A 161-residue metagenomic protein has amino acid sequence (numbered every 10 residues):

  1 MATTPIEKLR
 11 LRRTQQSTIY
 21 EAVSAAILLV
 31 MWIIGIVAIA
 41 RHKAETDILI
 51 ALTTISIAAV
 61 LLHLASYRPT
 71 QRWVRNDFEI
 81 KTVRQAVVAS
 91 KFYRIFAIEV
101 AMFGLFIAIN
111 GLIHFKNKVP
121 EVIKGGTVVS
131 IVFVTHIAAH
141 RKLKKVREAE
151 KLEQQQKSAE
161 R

Functional and structural regions predicted by a protein language model:
M1-I19, Q154-R161: N-terminal juxtamembrane cytosolic/stromal segments of multi-pass membrane proteins
I6-R10, R75-F92, A159-E160: Short membrane-interface loop/juxtamembrane segments of multi-pass integral membrane proteins
L11-A26, D47-L49: Alpha-helical transmembrane segments and their helix-start/interface "positive-inside/aromatic belt" motifs in integral
T18-L28, L61-L64, A89-A101: Select subsegments of transmembrane alpha-helices in polytopic membrane proteins, especially boundary-proximal
V30-I39, I98-V119: Alpha-helical transmembrane segments and their membrane-interface junctions in multi-pass membrane proteins
A44-L61, K124-I131: Alpha-helical transmembrane segments
I57-D77, H136-V146: Membrane-water interface of transmembrane alpha-helices
P120-S158: Alpha-helical transmembrane segments and their immediate juxtamembrane interface regions
